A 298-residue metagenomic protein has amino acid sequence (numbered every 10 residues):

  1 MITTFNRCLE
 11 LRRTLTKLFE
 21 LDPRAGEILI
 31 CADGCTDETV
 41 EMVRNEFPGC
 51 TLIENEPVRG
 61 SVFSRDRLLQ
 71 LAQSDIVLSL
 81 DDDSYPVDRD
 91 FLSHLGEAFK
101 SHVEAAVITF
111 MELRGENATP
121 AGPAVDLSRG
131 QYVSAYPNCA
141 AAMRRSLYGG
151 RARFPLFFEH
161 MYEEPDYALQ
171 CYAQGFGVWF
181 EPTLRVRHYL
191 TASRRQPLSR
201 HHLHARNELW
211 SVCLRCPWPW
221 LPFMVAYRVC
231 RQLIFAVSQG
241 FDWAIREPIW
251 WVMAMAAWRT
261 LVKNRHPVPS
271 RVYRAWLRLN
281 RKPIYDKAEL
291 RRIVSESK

Functional and structural regions predicted by a protein language model:
T16-A25: Short, acidic, metal-binding catalytic loop of nucleotide-sugar glycosyltransferases
K17, A32-V40, S84-Y85: A conserved acidic beta->alpha catalytic loop
N55-A72: Glycine-rich, basic loop-to-helix element that forms the pyrophosphate-binding segment of sugar-nucleotide handling
V77: Short aromatic/hydrophobic "clamp" motif used to bind/position activated sugar donors
Y85-P120: Conserved donor NDP-sugar-binding/catalytic core segment of glycosyltransferases
A141-M143, L147-A152, F157-R185: A short, conserved alpha-helix in the catalytic core of glycosyltransferases
V186, Q196-M224, A244-T260: Catalytic core of nucleotide-sugar-dependent glycosyltransferases
L221-K298: Non-catalytic, C-terminal membrane-associated alpha-helical segments of glycosyltransferases
